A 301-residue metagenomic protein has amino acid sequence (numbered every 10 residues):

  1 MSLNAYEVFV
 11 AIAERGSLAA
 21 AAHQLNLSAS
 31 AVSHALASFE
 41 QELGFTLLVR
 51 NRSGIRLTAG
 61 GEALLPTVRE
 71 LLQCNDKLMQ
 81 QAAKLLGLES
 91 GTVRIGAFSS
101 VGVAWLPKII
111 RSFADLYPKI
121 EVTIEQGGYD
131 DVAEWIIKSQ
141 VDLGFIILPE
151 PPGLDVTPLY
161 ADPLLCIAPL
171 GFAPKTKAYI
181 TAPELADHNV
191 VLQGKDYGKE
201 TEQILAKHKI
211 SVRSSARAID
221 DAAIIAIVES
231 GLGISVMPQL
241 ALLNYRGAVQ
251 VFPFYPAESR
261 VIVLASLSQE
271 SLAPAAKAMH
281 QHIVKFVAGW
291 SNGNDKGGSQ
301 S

Functional and structural regions predicted by a protein language model:
A11-S28: Short helix-boundary/capping micro-motifs
E40-A59: A short LG(V/I)-centered, amphipathic sequence patch enriched for acidic residue(s) preceding the LG motif
E42-L43, L64-L86: Alpha-helical linker/hinge and terminal dimerization helices associated with HTH transcriptional regulators
S90-P152, A218: Central regulatory/effector-binding core of bacterial HTH transcription factors
W105, V251-D295, Q300: A late-sequence structural motif
G153-P158, D162, A223-S271: Beta-alpha-beta core module
L154-V190: Flexible hinge/capping segments at coil-to-helix
P174, H188-K209, L272-H280, V287-G293: Secondary-structure junction motif
